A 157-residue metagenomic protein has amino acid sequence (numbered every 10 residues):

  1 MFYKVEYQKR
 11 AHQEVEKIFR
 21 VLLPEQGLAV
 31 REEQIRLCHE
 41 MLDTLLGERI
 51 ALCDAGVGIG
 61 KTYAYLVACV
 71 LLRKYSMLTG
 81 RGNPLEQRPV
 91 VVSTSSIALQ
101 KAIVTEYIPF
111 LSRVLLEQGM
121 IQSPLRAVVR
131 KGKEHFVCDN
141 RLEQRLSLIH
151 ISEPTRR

Functional and structural regions predicted by a protein language model:
F2-R20, P24-E25, A29-E32, S76-S152 (+1 more regions): A substrate-engagement module of RecA-like helicase motors
A29-L45: N-terminal pre-P-loop "Q-motif" helix
H39-L42, Y63-L71: Contiguous, well-ordered alpha-helical segments that form the cores/surfaces of helical PPI scaffolds
M41, L45, R49-L52, R73-M77: Structural motif corresponding to the C-terminal cap of alpha-helices
G47-V67: Walker A/P-loop
